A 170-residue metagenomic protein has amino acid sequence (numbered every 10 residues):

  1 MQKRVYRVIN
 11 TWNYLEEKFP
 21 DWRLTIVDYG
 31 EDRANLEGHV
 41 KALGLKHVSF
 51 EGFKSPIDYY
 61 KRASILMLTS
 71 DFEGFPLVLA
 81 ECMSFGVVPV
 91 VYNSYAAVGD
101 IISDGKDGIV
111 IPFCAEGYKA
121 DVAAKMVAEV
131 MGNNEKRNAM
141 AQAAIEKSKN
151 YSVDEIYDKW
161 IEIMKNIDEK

Functional and structural regions predicted by a protein language model:
M1-Y14, E31-E37: A conserved mid-protein helix/loop that constitutes part of the nucleotide-sugar donor-binding site
N35-F53: Nucleotide-activated donor-binding/catalytic signature segment of Leloir-type glycosyltransferases, i.e., the conserved
F53-K54, Y59-A63, W160: Short alpha-helical donor nucleotide-sugar binding micro-motif in glycosyltransferases
D71: Aromatic "clamp/platform" in nucleotide-sugar-dependent glycosyltransferases that forms part of the donor/acceptor
V88-Y92, A97, I102: Short hydrophobic beta-strand element within catalytic cores of glycosyltransferases and related nucleotide-activated
G99-A128, E135: Change "using UDP/GDP/dTDP sugars" to "using nucleotide sugars
E129, K136-N150, E162: A short, well-ordered alpha-helix in the C-terminal region of glycosyltransferases
V153-K170: C-terminal alpha-helical cap of glycosyltransferases
